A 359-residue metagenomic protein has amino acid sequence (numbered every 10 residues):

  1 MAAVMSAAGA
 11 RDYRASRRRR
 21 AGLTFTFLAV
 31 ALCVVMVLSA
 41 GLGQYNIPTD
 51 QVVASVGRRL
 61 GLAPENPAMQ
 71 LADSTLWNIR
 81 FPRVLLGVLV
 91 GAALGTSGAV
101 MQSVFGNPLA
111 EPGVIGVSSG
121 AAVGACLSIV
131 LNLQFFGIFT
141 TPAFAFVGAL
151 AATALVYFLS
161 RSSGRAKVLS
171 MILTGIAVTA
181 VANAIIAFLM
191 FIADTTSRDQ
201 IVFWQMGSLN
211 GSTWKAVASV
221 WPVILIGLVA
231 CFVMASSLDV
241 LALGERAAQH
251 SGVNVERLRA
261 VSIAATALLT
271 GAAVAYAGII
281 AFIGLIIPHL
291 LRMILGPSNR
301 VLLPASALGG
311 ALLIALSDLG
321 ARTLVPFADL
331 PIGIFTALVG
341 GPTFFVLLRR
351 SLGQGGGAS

Functional and structural regions predicted by a protein language model:
M1-S359: Alpha-helical transmembrane segments in inner-membrane proteins
